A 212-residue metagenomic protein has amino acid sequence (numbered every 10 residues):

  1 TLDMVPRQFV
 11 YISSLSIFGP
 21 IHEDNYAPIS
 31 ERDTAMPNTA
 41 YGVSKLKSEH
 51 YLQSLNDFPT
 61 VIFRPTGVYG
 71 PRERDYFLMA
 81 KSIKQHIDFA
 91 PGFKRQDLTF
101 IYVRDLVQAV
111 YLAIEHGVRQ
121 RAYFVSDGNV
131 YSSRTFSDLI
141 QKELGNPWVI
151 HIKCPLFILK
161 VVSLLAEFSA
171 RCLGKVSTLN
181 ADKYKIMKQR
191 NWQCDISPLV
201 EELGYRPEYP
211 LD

Functional and structural regions predicted by a protein language model:
T1-A40, V61: Conserved Rossmann-fold NAD(P)-dependent oxidoreductase catalytic core, especially the SDR/UDP-sugar
F18, V61-L78: Flexible, glycine-rich beta-alpha linker
M36-V61: Active-site Tyr-X1-5-Lys
V43, K47, E73-L78, G92-I114 (+2 more regions): Substrate-positioning beta->alpha
L78-F100, V149-N191: Alpha-helical membrane-targeting segments
P91-Q96, Y123-Y131, Q141, K153-C154 (+2 more regions): Glycine-rich Rossmann NAD(P)(H)-binding loop
A113-T178: Mid/C-terminal beta-alpha module of Rossmann-like enzyme folds, strongest in SDR-family dehydrogenases/epimerases
Y131, L139, K175-D212: C-terminal amphipathic/interface module of NAD(P)-dependent oxidoreductases and related NAD-binding regulators
